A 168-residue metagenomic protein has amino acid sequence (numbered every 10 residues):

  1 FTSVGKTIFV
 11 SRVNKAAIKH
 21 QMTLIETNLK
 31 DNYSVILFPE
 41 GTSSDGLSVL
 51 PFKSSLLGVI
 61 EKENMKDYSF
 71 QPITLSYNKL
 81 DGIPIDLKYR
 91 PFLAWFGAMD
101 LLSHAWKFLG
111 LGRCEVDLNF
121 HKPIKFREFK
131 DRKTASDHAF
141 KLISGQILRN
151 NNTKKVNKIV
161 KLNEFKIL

Functional and structural regions predicted by a protein language model:
F1-T27, F120: Membrane-interfacial amphipathic helices and adjacent loop/beta segments that form the lipid-substrate binding surface
T7, Y33-S34: Short helix-loop-beta-strand segments that form the rim/entrance of peptidase-like active sites
N14, Y33, D45-K130, T134: A cross-family acyltransferase "interaction/gating" segment
N28-N32: Glycine-rich phosphate-binding loop signature in dinucleotide/nucleotide-binding domains
K133, H138-L168: Cytosolic-facing loops and C-terminal tails of multi-pass membrane proteins
